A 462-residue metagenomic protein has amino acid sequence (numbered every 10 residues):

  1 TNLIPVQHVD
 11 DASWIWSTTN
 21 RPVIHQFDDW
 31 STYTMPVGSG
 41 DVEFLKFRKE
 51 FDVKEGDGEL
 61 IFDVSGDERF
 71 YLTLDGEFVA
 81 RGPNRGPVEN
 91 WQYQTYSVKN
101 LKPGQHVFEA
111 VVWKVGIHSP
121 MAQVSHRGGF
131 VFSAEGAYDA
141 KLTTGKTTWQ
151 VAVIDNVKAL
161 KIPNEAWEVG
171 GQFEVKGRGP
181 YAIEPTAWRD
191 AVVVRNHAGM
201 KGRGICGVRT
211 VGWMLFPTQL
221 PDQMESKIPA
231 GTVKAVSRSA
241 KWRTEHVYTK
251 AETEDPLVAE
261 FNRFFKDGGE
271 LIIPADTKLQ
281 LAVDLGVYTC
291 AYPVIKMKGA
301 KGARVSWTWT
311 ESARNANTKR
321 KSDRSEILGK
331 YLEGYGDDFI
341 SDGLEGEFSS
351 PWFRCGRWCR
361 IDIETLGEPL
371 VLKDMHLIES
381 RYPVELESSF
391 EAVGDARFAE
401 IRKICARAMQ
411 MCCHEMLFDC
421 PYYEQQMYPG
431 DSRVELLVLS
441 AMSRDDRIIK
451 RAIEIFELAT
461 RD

Functional and structural regions predicted by a protein language model:
T1-Y422, D431, R447-F456: Extracellular/oxidizing-compartment recognition motifs
F173, R461-D462: Short, intrinsically disordered, charge-balanced linker/junction segments flanking boundaries in proteins
V434-D445, L458: Well-ordered alpha-helical scaffold segments within catalytic/enzyme domains
